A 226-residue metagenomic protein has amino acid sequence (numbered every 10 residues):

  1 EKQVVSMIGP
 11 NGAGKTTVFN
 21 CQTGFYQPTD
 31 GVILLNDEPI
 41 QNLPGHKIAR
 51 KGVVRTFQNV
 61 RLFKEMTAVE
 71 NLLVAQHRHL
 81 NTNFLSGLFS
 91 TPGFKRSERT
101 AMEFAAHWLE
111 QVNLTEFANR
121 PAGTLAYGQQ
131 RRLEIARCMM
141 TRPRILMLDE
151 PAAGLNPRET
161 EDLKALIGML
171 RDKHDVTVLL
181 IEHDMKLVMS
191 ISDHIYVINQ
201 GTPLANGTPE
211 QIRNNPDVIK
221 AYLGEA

Functional and structural regions predicted by a protein language model:
E1-A226: Glycine-rich phosphate-binding loops of nucleotide-dependent enzymes
